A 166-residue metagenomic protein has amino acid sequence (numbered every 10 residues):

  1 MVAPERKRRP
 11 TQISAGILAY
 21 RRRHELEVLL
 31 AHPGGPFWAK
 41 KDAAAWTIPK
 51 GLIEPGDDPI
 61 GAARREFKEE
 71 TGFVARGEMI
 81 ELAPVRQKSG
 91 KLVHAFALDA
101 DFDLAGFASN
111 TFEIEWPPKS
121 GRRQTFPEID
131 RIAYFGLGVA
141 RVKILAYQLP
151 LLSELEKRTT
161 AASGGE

Functional and structural regions predicted by a protein language model:
V2-I48, F96: N-terminal strand-loop-strand
R9-T11, K88-G90, Q124-I129: A generic structural micro-feature
R23-L26, G35-W38, E54, S89-G90 (+1 more regions): Short, charged/polar surface micro-motifs in flexible loops or helix N-caps
T47-L82, G136: The catalytic Nudix box helix
I53, A75, F102, F107 (+1 more regions): Hydrophobic pocket-lining residues within nucleotide cofactor-binding pockets
P84-G121, A133, L155-E156: Active-site-adjacent beta-strand/loop module that shapes the phosphate/pyrophosphate-binding cleft
R122-G138: Alpha-helix-centered segments that form part of catalytic cores
L137-E166: Charged phosphate-binding loop/patch that engages nucleotide di/tri-phosphates or the phosphate backbone of nucleic
